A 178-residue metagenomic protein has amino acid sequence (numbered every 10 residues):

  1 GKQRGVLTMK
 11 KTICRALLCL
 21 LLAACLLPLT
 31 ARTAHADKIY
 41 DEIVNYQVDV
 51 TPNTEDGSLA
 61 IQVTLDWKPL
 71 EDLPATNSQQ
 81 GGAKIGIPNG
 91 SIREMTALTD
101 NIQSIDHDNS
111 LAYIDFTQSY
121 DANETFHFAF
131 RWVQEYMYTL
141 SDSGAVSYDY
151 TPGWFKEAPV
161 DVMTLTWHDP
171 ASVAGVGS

Functional and structural regions predicted by a protein language model:
G1-T8: Short, Lys/Arg-enriched N-terminal segments with co-localized hydrophobic residues within the first ~10-30 amino acids
M9-L18: Bacterial N-terminal signal peptides that target proteins for export
C19-P28: Bacterial N-terminal signal peptides
A31-S178: Lumenal/extracellular ectodomains and adaptor appendage modules of the eukaryotic vesicle/secretory system
